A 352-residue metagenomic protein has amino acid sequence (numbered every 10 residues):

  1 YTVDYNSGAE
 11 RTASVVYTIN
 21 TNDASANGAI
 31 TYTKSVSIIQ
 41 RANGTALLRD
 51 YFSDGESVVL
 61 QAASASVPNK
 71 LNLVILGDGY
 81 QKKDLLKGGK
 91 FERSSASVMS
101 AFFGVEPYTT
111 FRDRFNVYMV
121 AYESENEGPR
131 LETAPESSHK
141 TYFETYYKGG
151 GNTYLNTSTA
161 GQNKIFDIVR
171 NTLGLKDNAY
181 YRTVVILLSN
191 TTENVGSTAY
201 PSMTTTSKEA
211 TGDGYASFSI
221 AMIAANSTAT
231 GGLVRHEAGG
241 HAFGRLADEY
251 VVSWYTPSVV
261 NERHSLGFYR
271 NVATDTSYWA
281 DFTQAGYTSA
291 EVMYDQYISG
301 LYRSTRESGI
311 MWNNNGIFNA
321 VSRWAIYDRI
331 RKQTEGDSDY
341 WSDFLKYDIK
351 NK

Functional and structural regions predicted by a protein language model:
Y1-I38: Feature for long, exposed domains in two main contexts
T18-T21, T31-D177, Y340-D348: Propeptide-to-catalytic entry region of secreted or membrane-anchored zinc metalloproteases
A65-N69, T109-R112, K176-R182, V292-R306: Extracellular/periplasmic catalytic domains that process cell-envelope and extracellular macromolecules
L76-Y80, V120-E123, L187-T192, E237 (+2 more regions): Active-site-proximal beta-strand/loop segments in catalytic clefts of secreted hydrolases
L86-F91, T211-A238: Short pre-active-site segment immediately N-terminal to the catalytic Zn-binding motif
G128-L131, D167-Y181, L188-I220: Catalytic zinc-binding patch centered on the HExxH motif and its immediate surroundings that defines zinc-dependent
N226-V251, S289-A290: Catalytic-core region of carbohydrate-active enzymes that cleave or remodel glycosidic bonds
A247-K352: Replace "(M1/M4/M9/M12/WLM)" with "(e.g., M1/M4/M8/M9/M12/M26/WLM)" and add "not limited to" to clarify scope
